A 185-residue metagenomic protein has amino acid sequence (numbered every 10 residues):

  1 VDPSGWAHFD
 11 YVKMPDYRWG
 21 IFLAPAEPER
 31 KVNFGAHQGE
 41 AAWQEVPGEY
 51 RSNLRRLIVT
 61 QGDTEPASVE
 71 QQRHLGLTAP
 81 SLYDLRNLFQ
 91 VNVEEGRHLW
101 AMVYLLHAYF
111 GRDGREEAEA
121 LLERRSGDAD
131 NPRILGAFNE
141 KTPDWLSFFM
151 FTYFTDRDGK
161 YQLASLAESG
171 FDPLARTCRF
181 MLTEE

Functional and structural regions predicted by a protein language model:
V1-R86, Y109-T142, L146: Terminal targeting/low-complexity segments that flank the catalytic cores of oxidoreductases
S52, T142, R157-A164: Glycine-rich, often proline-containing surface loops adjacent to acidic residues and nearby aromatics that form
Q61-V69, V91-L106, R124-N131, F149-K160 (+1 more regions): Alpha-helical transition-metal enzyme core signature, strongest for iron centers
H74-R86, Y109-F110, Y161-F180: Inter-helical turn/loop segments and adjacent helix faces that build the functional surface of alpha-helical bundle
